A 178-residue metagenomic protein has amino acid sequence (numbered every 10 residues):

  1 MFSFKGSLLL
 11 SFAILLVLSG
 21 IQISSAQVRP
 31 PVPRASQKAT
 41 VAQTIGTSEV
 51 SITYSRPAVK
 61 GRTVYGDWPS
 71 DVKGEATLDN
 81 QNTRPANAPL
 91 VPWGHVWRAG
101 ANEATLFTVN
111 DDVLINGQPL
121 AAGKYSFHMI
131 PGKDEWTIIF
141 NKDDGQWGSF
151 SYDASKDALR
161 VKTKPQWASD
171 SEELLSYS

Functional and structural regions predicted by a protein language model:
F2, G6, S25-A121, S126-S178: Targeting-peptide/extracellular-domain and disordered-appendage signature
L10-G20: Bacterial N-terminal signal peptides
